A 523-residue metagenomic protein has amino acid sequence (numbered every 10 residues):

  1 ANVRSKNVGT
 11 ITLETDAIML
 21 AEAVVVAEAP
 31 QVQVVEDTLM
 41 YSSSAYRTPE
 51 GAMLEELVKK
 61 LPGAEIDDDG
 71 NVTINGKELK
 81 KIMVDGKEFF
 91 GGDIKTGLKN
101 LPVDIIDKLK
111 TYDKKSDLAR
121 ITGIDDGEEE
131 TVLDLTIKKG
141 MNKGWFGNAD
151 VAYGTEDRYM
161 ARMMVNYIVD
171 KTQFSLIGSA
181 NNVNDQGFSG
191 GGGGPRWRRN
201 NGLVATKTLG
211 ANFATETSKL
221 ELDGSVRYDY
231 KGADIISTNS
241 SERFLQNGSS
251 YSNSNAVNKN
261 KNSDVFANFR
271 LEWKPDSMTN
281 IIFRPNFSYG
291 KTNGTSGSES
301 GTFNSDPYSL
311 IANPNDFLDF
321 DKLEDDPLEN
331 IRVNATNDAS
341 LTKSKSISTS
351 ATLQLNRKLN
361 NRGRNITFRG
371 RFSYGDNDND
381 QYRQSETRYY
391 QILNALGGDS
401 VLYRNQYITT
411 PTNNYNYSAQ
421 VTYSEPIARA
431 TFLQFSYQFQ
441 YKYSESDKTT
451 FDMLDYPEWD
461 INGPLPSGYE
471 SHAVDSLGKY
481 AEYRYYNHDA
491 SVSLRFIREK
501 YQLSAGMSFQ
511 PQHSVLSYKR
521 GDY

Functional and structural regions predicted by a protein language model:
N2-R47, E55, D67-D69, N75-L79 (+2 more regions): Short, acidic, small-residue-rich periplasmic hinge/interaction motif at the N-terminus of Gram-negative outer-membrane
A17, I66, V103, M141-K143: Short flexible coil/turn linkers enriched for glycine and charged/polar residues that connect secondary-structure
T38-L61, D69, T73-I74, V84-F89 (+2 more regions): Short, polar/charged loop or turn motifs at beta-strand boundaries
G51, E55, V103, Y159 (+1 more regions): Amphipathic alpha-helical transducer elements in NTP-driven molecular machines
E55-F90, D107-K108, L118-G127, L133-K138: Extracytoplasmic beta-strand/coil segments of soluble accessory domains associated with Gram-negative outer-membrane
E88-K115, R162, D170-S175: Short acidic/polar hinge/loop motifs at secondary-structure boundaries that mediate gating or recognition
G92, K115-D157, K171-Y523: Primarily recognizes Gram-negative and organellar outer-membrane beta-barrels
